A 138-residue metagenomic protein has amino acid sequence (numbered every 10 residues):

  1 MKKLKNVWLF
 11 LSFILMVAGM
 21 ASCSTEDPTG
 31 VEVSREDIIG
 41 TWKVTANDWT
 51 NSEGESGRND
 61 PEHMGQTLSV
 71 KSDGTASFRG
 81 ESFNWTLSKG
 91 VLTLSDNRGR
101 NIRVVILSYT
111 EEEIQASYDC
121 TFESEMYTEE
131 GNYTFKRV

Functional and structural regions predicted by a protein language model:
K2-F10: Bacterial N-terminal signal peptides that target proteins for export
A18-S22: C-terminal motif of bacterial Sec signal peptides marking the signal peptidase cleavage site
D27-V44: N-terminal helix-cap/turn-to-beta initiation motif at the start of protein domains
K43-N51, G65, Q115-F122: Generic short beta-strand segments
E53-T93, R98-G99: N-terminal glycine/threonine-rich, aromatic-flanked beta-hairpin/loop signature
N84-K89, C120-V138: Edge beta-strand at a domain terminus
T86-G90, L107-Q115: Ser/Thr- and Asn-enriched, surface-exposed coil loops between beta-strands
